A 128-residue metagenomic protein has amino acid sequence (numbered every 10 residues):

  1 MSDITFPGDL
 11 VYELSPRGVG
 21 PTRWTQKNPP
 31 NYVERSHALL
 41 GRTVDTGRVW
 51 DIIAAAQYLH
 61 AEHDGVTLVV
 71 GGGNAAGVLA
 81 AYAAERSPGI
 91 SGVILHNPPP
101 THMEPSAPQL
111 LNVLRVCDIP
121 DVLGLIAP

Functional and structural regions predicted by a protein language model:
M1-E62, H102-P108: Cap/lid segment of the alpha/beta-hydrolase catalytic domain
E13-S15, I94-L95, P128: A structural signal for short, well-ordered beta-strand segments and their strand-loop junctions that often border
A55-L125: Primarily recognizes the serine-hydrolase "nucleophile elbow" in alpha/beta-hydrolase and SGNH/GDSL folds
